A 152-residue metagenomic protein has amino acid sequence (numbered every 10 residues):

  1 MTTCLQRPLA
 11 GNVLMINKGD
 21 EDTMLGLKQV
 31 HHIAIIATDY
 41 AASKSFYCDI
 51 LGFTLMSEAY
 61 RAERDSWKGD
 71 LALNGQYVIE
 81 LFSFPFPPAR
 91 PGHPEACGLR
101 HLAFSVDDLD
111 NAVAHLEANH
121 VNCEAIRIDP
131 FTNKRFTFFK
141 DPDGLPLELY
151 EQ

Functional and structural regions predicted by a protein language model:
T2-P8, N12-G26, D70, V113-Q152: Vicinal oxygen chelate
M15-A41, L99-F104: N-terminal beta-strand motif that seeds the catalytic metal site of vicinal oxygen chelate
Q29, D65-W67, G98, N133: Exposed loop/turn and edge beta-strand positions of beta-sandwich/beta-sheet ligand-binding modules
I35-V78, A118: Core segments of cupin and vicinal oxygen chelate
M56-E58, R64-W67, F86-G92, A125: A short, acidic/glycine-rich surface segment
